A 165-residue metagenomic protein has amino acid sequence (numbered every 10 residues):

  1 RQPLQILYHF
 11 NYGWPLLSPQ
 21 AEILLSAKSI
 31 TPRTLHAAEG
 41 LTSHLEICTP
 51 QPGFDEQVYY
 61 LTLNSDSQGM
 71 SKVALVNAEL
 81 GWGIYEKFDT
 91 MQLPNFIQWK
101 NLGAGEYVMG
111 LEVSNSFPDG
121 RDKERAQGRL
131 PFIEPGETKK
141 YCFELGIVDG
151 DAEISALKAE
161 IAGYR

Functional and structural regions predicted by a protein language model:
R1, S29-A38, N115, G150-I154: Short, structured coil/loop segments at alpha-helix boundaries
R1-F10: Acidic, contiguous internal or C-terminal segments within carbohydrate-active enzymes that form a structured patch used
Q2, S65-G69, P135-K139: Solvent-exposed loop and beta-edge segments used for protein-protein assembly and interaction
I6, S67, R125: Short, glycine/acidic-rich beta->alpha junctions
H9, L35-A38, G105-Y107, S114: A glycine-rich, aromatic-flanked flexible loop/lid motif
N11-T90: Active-site/ligand-binding surface loops and adjacent short beta/alpha elements that line catalytic pockets across
A74, A78-R165: Active-site pocket scaffolds in enzymes
